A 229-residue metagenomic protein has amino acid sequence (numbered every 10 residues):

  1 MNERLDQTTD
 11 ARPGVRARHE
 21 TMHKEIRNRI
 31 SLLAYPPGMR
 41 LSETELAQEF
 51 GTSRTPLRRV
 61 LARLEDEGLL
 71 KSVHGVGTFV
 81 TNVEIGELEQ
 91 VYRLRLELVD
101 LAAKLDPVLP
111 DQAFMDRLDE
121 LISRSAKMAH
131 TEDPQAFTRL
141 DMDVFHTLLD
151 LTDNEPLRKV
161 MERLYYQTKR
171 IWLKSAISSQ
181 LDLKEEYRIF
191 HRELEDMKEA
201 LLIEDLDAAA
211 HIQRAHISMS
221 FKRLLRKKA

Functional and structural regions predicted by a protein language model:
M1-V108, A113-F114, P156, F221 (+1 more regions): Short linear motifs at protein or domain termini
L5, T131, L173-A229: C-terminal all-alpha effector/ligand-binding and dimerization domain of prokaryotic HTH-type transcriptional repressors
A17, D116, E185-I189: Short helix-capping and inter-helix turn/linker motifs at the boundaries of alpha-helical repeat units
R27, S31, A103, P107 (+3 more regions): Regular secondary-structure segments
G68-L70, L164-R170, Y187: Mobile beta-alpha loop/short-helix "lid" or hinge segments that flank ligand
L94-P107, D143-D182: Hydrophobic, amphipathic alpha-helical faces that serve as interaction scaffolds
L98, L121-R124, M128, L140-T147 (+4 more regions): Amphipathic coiled-coil alpha-helices
M115-D119, Q135-R139, H211-R214: Short, charged, amphipathic alpha-helical segments
